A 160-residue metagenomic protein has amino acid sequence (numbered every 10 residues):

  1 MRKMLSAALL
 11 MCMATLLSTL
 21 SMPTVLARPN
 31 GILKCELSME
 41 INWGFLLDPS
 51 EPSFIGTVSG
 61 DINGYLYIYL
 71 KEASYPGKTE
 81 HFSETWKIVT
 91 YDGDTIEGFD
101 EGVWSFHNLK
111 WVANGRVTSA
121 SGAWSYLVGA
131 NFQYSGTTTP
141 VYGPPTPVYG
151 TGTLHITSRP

Functional and structural regions predicted by a protein language model:
M1-A27: Secretory targeting signatures
L26-P160: Beta-strand-enriched cores of mature, soluble protein domains
